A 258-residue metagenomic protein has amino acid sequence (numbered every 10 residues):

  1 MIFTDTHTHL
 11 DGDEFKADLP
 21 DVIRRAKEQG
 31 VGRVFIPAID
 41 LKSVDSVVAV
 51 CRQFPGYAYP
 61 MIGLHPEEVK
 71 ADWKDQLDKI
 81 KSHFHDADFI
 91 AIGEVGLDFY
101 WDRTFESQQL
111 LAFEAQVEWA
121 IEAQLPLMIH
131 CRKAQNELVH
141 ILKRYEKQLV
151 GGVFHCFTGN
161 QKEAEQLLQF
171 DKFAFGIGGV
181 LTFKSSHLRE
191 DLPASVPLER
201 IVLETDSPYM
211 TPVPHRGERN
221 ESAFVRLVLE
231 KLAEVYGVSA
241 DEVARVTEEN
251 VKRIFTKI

Functional and structural regions predicted by a protein language model:
M1-I258: Mid-domain alpha/beta scaffold segments of enzyme catalytic cores
